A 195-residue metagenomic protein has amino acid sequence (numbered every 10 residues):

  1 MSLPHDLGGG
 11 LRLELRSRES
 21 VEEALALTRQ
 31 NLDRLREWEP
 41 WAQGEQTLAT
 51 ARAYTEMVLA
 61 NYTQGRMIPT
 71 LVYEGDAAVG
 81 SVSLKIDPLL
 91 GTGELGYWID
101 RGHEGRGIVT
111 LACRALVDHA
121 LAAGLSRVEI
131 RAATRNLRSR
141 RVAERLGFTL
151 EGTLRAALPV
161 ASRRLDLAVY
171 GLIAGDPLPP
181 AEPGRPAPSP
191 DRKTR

Functional and structural regions predicted by a protein language model:
M1-E23, L27-R34, L71-R195: Acyl-donor (CoA/ACP) binding surface of acyl/acetyltransferases
R16, L27, Q43-A51, Q64: Generic, well-ordered alpha-helical segments
D33-E56: Conserved GNAT-fold acetyl-CoA-binding loop/helix
P40-W41, A51, M67, P159 (+1 more regions): Sparse recognition of residues in long alpha-helices and their boundaries
A42-E45, E56-L71: A short helix-loop-beta-strand connector motif used in the catalytic cores of GNAT acetyltransferases and, in some
L48, R52-T55, P69, V79 (+1 more regions): Generic internal hydrophobic packing segments that stabilize the cores of diverse globular domains
T50-N61, S81-L90: Short, charged low-complexity intrinsically disordered segments located at boundaries of structured domains
